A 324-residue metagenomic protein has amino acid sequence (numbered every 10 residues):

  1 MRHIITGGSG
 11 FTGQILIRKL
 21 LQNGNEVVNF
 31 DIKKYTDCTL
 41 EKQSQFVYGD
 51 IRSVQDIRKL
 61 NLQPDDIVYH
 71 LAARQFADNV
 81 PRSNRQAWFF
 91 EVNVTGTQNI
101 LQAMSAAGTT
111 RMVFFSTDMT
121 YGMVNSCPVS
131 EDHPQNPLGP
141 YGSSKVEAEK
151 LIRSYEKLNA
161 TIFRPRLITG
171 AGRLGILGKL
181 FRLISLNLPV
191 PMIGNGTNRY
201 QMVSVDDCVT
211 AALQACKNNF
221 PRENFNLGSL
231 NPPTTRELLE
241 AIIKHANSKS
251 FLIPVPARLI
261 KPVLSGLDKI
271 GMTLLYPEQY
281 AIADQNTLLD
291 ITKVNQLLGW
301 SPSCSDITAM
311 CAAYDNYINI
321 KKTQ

Functional and structural regions predicted by a protein language model:
H3-N23: N-terminal Rossmann NAD(P)H-binding glycine-rich loop of SDR-like oxidoreductase domains
I51-V92: NAD(P)H-binding glycine-rich loop region in Rossmannoid oxidoreductase-like domains and their noncatalytic homologs
T95-P140: Conserved Rossmann-fold NAD(P)-dependent oxidoreductase catalytic core, especially the SDR/UDP-sugar
N99, R173-K179, I193-C216, R222-E223: Substrate-positioning beta->alpha
N136-T161: Active-site Tyr-X1-5-Lys
V146, T169-K179, A215-F225, N231 (+1 more regions): Glycine/proline-rich active-site loop of Rossmann-fold NAD(P)-dependent oxidoreductases
I243-Q285: Terminal hydrophobic/aromatic helix or amphipathic segment near a protein terminus
K293-Q296, S301-Q324: Amphipathic terminal alpha-helices
